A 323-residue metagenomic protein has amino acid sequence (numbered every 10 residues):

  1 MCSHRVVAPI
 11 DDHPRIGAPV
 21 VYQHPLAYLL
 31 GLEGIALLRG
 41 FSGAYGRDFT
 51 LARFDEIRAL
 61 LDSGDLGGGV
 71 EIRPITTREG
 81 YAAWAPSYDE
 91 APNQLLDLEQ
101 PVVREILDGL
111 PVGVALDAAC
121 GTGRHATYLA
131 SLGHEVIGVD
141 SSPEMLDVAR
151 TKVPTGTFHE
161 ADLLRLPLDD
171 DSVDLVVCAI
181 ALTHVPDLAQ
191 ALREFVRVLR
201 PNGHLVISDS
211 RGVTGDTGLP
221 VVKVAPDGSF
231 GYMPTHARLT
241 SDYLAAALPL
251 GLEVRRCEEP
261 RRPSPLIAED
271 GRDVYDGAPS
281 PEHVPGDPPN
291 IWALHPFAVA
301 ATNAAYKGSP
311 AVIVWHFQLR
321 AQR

Functional and structural regions predicted by a protein language model:
A8-L110, R124, Y128, V148 (+3 more regions): Conserved class I S-adenosyl-L-methionine
V114-A118, T122-R165: Class I SAM-dependent methyltransferase SAM/SAH-binding core
V177: A conserved beta-strand element that flanks and buttresses the S-adenosyl-L-methionine
I180-H184: Short catalytic micro-motifs in class I SAM-dependent methyltransferases
A189-H204: A short glycine-rich, Lys/Arg-flanked "PGG" loop and its adjoining helix->strand segment in the class I
H204-S229: Conserved class I S-adenosyl-L-methionine
T235-C257: Short alpha-helix
E253-R323: Conserved Class I S-adenosyl-L-methionine
